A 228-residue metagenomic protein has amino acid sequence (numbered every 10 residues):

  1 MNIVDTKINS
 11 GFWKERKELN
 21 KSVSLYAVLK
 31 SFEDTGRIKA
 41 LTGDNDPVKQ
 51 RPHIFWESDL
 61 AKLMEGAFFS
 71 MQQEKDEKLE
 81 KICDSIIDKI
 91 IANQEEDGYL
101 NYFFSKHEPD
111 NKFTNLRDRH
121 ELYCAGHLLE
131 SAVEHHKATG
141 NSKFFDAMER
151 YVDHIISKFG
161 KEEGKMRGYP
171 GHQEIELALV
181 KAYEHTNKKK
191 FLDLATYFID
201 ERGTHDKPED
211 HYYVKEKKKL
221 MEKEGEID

Functional and structural regions predicted by a protein language model:
M1-D228: Glycan-recognition and catalytic cores of secretory/periplasmic carbohydrate-active enzymes
